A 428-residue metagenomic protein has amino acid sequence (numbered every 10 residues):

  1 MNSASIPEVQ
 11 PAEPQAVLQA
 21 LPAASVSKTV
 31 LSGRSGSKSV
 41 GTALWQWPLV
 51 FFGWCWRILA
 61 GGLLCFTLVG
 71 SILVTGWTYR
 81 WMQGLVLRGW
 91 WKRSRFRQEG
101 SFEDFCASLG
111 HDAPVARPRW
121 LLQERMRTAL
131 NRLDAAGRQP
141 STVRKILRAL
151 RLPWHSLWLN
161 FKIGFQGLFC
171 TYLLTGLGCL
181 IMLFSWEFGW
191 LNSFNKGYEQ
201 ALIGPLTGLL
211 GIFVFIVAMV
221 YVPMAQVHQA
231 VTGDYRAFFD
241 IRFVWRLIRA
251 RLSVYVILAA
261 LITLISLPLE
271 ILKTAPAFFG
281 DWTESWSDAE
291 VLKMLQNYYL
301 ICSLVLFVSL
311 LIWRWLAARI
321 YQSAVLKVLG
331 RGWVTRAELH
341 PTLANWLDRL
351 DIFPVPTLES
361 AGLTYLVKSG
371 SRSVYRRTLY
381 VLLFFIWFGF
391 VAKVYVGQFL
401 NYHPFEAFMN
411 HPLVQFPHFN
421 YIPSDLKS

Functional and structural regions predicted by a protein language model:
N2-I212, I216-M224, H228-T263, L267-T274 (+1 more regions): Helix-coil boundary and N-terminal low-complexity module in membrane systems
K273-L304, F399-F408: Extracellular/periplasmic helix-loop-helix junctions in multi-pass membrane proteins
